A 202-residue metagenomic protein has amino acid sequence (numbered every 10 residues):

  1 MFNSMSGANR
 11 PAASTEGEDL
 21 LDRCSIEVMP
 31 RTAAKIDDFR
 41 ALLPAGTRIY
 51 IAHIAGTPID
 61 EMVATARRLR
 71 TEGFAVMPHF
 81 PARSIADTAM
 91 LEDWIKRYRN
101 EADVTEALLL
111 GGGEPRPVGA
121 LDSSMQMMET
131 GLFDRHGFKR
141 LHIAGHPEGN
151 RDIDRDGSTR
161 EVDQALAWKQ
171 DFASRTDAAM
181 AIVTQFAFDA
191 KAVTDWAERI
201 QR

Functional and structural regions predicted by a protein language model:
F2-Q164, D171: Active-site beta->alpha loop and helix N-cap motifs at the rims of alpha/beta catalytic domains
A86-A89, E114-S123, T184-R202: Active-site glycine- and acidic-residue-rich loops that bind and position anionic ligands or nucleotide-like cofactors
D156-Q201: Hydrophobic, aromatic-enriched interface-forming segments
